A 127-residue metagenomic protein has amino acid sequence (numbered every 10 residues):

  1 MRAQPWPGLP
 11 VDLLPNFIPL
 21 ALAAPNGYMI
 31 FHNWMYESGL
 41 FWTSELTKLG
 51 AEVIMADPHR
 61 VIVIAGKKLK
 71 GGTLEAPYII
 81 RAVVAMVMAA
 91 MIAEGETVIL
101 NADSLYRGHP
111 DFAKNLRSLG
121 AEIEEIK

Functional and structural regions predicted by a protein language model:
M1-K127: Short, structured segments at the rim of ligand-binding sites
